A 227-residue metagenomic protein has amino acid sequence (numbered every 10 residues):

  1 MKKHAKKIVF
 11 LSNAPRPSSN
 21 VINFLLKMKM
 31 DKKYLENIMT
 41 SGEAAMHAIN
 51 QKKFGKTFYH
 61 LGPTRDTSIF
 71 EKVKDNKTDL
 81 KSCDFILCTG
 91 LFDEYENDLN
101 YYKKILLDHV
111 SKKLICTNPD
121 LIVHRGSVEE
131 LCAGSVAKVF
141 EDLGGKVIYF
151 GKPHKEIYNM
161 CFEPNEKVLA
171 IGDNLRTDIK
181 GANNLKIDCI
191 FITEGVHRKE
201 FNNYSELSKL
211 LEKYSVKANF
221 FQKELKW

Functional and structural regions predicted by a protein language model:
M1-K3: Basic, amphipathic juxtamembrane/active-site segments that coordinate anionic phosphate or diphosphate groups
V9-L11, S19-M39, E43-W227: Asp-based, Mg2+/Mn2+-dependent phosphohydrolase catalytic module
